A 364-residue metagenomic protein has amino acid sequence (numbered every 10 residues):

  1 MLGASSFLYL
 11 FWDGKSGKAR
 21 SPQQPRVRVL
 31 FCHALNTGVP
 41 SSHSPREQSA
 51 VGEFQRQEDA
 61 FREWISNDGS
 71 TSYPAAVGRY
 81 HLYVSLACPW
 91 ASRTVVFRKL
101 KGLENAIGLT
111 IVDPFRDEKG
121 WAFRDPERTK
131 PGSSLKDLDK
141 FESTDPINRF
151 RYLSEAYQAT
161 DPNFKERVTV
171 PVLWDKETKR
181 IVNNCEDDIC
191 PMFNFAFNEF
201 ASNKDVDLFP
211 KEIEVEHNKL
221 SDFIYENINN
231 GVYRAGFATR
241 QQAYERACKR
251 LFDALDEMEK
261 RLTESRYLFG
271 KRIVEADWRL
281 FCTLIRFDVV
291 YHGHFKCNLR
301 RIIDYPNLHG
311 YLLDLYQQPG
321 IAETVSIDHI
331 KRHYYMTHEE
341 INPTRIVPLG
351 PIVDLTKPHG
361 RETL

Functional and structural regions predicted by a protein language model:
L2-L364: C-terminal alpha-helical interaction module
